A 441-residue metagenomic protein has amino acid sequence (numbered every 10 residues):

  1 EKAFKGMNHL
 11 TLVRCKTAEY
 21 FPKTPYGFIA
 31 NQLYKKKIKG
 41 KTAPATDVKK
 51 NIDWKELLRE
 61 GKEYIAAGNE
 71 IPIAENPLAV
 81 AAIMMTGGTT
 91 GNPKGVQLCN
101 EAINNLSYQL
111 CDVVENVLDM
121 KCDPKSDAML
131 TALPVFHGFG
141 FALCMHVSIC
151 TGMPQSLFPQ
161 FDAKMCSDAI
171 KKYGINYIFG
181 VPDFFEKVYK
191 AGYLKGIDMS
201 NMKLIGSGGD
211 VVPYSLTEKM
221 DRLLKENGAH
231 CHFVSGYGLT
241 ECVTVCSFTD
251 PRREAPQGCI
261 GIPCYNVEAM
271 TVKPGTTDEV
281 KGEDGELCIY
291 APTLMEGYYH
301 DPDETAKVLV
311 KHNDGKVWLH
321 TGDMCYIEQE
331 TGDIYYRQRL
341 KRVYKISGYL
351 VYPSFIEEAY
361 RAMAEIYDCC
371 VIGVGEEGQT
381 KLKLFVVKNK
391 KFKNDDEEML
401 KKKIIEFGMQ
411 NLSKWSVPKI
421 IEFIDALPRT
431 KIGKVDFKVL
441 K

Functional and structural regions predicted by a protein language model:
K2-P77: ANL superfamily adenylate-forming
L12, F28, N176-G180, Y189-P256 (+1 more regions): Gly/Ser/Thr-rich phosphate-binding loop
C15, Q410-K434: AMP-binding/adenylate-forming catalytic domain of the ANL superfamily
P72, A81-Y108: Conserved AMP-binding A3 loop
N104-A128, F136-Y177, A191-G192: Conserved AMP-binding/adenylation subdomain of ANL enzymes
I178, A291, E296-G297, K307 (+3 more regions): AMP-binding/adenylate-forming catalytic core of the ANL superfamily
I262-N266, G275-V310, Y349-V351: Conserved ATP/PPi-binding loop(s) of AMP-dependent carboxylate-activating enzymes
E268-I289, K311, I327-T331, N394-K401 (+1 more regions): Conserved beta-loop-beta connector loops within the AMP-binding
